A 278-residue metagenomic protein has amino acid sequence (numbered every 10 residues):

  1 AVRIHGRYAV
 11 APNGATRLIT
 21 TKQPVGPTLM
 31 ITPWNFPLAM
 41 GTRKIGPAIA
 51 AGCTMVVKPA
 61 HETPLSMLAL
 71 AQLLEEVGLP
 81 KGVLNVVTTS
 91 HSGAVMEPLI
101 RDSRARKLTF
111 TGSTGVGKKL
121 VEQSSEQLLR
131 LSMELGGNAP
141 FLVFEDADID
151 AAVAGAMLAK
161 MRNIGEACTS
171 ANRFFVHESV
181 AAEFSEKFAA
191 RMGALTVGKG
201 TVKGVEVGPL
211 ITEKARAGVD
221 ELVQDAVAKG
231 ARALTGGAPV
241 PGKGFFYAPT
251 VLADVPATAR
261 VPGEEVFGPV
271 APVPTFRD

Functional and structural regions predicted by a protein language model:
V2-G6, T196-K199: Short amphipathic alpha-helical interaction/hinge segments
R3, R7-A151, F276: Rossmann-like NAD(P) dinucleotide-binding subdomain of oxidoreductase/dehydrogenase enzymes
T20-Q23, R43, I100, C168 (+3 more regions): A generic fold-level signal
S66-L70, A167, E265: Short acidic/histidine- and often glycine-rich active-site loop of Leloir-type glycosyltransferases that engages
K107, G115-P256, T275-D278: ALDH superfamily catalytic-core signature
P262: Short, solvent-exposed loop/beta-turn-alpha elements that line the ligand-binding surface or hinge of extracytoplasmic
P269: Glycine-rich nucleotide-phosphate-binding loops and adjacent flexible coil segments
